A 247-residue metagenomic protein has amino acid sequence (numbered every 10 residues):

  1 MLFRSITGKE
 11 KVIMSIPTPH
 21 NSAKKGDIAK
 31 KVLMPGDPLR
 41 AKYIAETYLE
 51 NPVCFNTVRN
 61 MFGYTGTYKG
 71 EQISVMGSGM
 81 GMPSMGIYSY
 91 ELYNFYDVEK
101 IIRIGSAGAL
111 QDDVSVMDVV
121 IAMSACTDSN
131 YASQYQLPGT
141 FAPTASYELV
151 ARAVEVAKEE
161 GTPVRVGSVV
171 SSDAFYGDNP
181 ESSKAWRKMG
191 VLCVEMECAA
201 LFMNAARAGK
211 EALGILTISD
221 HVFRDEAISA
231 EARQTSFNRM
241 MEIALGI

Functional and structural regions predicted by a protein language model:
M1-L2: Short, small-residue-biased leader/transition segments that mark boundaries at the very start of proteins
G8-F141, Y147-E148: Metabolite-binding pocket within alpha/beta catalytic cores that recognizes anionic/polar moieties
P38, G108, V170-A174, A200 (+1 more regions): Glycine-rich beta-alpha junction loops
T140-M189: Active-site rim beta-loop-alpha module in soluble metabolic enzymes
R152-E160, N204, I243-I247: Generic non-transmembrane alpha-helical segments
P180-S219: A C-terminal functional module that forms or caps the active site or interfaces directly with catalytic machinery
V222-I247: His/Asp/Glu-rich mid-to-C-terminal helical/loop segments that flank catalytic regions of hydrolases
